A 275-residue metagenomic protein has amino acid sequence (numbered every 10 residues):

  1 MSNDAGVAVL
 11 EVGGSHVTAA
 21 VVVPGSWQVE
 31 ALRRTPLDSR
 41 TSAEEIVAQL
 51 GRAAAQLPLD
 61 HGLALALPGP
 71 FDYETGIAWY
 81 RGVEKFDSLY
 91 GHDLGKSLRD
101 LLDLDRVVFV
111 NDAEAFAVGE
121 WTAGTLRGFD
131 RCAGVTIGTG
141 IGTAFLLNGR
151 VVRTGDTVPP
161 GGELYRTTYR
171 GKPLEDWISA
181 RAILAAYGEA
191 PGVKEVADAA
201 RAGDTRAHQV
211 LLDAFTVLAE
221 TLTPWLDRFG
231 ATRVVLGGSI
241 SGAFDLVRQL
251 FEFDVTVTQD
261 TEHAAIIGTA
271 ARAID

Functional and structural regions predicted by a protein language model:
M1-G62, Y73-I77, L98-R106, G119-A133 (+2 more regions): ATP-binding/phosphotransfer module of carbohydrate and carboxylate kinases, centering on a glycine-rich
E11, A64-P68, V110, G134-G140 (+1 more regions): Short beta-strand segments
S15-H16, A115, T139-I141: Conserved A3 ("GATE") glycine/threonine-rich loop of ANL adenylate-forming enzymes
T35-D38, F86, V158-G161: A short acidic/small-residue loop/turn micro-motif
I77-G91: A charged helix-plus-loop insertion that forms the helical arch/lid used to bind and gate nucleic-acid substrates
R106-D112: General beta-strand structural signal in soluble alpha/beta enzymes
L147: A cytosolic small-molecule/anion-sensing beta-strand core signal
R153-G155: A short alpha->loop->secondary-structure connector
